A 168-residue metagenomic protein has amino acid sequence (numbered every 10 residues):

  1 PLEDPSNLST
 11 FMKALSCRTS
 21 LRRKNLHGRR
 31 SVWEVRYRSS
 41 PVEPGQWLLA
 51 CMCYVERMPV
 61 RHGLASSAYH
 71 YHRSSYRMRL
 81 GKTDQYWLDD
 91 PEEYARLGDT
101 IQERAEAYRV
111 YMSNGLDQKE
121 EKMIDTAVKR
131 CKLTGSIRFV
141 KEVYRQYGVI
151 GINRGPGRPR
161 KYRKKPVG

Functional and structural regions predicted by a protein language model:
L2-G168: Short Pro-Cys-Gly-centered "Cys-loop" motif that presents a nucleophilic cysteine in a tight turn
